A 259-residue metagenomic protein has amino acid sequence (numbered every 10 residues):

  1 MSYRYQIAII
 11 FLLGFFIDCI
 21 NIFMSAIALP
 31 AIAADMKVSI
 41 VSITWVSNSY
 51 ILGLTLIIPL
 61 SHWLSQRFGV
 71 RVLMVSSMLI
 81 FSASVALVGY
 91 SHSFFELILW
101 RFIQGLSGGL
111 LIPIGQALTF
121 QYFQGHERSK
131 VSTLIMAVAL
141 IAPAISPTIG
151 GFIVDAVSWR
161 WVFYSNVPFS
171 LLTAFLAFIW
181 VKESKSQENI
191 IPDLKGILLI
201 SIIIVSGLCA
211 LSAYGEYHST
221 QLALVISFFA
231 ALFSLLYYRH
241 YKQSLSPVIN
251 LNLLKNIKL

Functional and structural regions predicted by a protein language model:
S2, Q6, V38-V41, G69-V72 (+6 more regions): Juxtamembrane/transmembrane-helix boundary motifs in multi-pass membrane proteins
Y3-S61, L111: Extracytoplasmic
R4-F11, M74, F81, L97 (+3 more regions): Hydrophobic alpha-helix/TM-entry signal in multi-pass membrane transporters
I17-A28, G53, V70, V162 (+3 more regions): Short helix-kink/termination motifs in transmembrane helices of multi-pass secondary transporters
I17-N21, L87, S91, I103 (+3 more regions): Residue-level hotspots within pore-lining transmembrane alpha-helices of multi-pass secondary transporters
A31-S42, S93-F95, D155-S158, Y214-Y217: Extracellular/lumenal inter-transmembrane loop segments of multi-pass membrane transporters
I51, H62-K195: Helix-loop-helix hairpins in multi-pass membrane proteins, especially solute transporters
D155-L259: Hydrophobic transmembrane-helix bundles of small-molecule transporters
